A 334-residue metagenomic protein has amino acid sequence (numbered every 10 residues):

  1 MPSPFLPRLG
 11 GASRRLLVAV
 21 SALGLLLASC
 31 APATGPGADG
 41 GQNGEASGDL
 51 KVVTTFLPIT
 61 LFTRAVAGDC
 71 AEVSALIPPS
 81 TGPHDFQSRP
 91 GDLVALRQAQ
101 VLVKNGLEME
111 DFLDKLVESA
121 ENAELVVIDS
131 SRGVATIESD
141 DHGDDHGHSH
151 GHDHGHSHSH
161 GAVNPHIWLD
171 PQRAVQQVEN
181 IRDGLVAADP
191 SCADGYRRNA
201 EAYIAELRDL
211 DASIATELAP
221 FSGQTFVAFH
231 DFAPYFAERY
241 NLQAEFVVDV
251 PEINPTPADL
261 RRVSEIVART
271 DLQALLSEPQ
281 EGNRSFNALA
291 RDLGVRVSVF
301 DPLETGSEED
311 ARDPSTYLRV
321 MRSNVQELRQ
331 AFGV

Functional and structural regions predicted by a protein language model:
P2-G10, A19-S21, S29-V334: Extracytoplasmic metal-acquisition and chelation regions
